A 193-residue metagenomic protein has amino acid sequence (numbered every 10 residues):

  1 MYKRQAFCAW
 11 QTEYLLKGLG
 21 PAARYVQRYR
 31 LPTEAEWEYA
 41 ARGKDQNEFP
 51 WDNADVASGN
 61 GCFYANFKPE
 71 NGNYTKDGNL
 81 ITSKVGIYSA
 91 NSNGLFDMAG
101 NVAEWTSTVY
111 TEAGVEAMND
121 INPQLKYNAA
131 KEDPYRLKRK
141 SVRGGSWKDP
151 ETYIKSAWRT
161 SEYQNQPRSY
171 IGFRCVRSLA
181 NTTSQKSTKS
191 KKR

Functional and structural regions predicted by a protein language model:
K3-S156, S184-R193: Functional-site microenvironments in short loops/helix caps that host divalent-cation chemistry
N165-P167: Solvent-exposed, polar surface segments
S169-Q185: Short, structured beta-strand segments at or near domain termini in extracellular proteins/domains
